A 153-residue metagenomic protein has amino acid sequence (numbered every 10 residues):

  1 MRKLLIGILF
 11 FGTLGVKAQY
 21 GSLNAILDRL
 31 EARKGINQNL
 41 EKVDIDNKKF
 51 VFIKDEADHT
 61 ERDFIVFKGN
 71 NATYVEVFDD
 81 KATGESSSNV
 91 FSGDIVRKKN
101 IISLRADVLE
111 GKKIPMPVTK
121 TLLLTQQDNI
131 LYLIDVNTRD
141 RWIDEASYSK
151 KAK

Functional and structural regions predicted by a protein language model:
M1-L23: Bacterial Sec-dependent N-terminal signal peptides
K3-G7, K49, F91-D94: A generic structural signal for ordered secondary structure
G7, G12-G15, A72, G93 (+1 more regions): Small side chains
Q19-V90, R105-K153: Lipid interaction determinants
D94-I101, Q126-Q127: A short, structured loop/turn motif at beta-sheet edges
